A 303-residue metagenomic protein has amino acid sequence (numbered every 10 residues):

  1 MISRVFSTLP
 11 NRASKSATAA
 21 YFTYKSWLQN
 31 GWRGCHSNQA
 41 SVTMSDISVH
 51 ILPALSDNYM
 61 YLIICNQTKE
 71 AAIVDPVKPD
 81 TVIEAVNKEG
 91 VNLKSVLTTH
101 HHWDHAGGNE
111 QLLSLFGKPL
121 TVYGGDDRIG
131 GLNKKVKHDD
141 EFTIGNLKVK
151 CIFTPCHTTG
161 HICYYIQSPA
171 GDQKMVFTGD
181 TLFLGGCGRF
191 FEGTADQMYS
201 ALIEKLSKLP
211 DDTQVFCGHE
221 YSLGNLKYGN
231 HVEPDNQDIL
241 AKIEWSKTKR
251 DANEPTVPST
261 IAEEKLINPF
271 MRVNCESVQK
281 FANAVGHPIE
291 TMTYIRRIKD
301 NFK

Functional and structural regions predicted by a protein language model:
I2-Q39, I203-Q214, Y221-K303: Accessory terminal helices/loops
R33-N92, Y164-T178: Conserved beta-strand hairpin/beta-sheet module of binuclear metal-dependent hydrolase folds, prominently
S45, G145-K150, G160-I162: Short beta-strand or tight-loop elements that sit immediately N-terminal to catalytic metal-binding acidic residues
S56, A71, K78-F153, Q167 (+1 more regions): Active-site HxH/HxHxD metal-binding segment of metal-dependent hydrolases
I63, D75, H100, L112 (+6 more regions): Divalent metal-coordination and catalytic microenvironments
P76-V77, H101, D127, H157-T158 (+5 more regions): Active-site metal-binding loops of divalent metal-dependent hydrolases
L132-N133, G185-F191, N225: A short acidic, helix-capping loop that chelates divalent metal ions and anchors anionic groups
G186-D212: Active-site-adjacent loop/tail segments of enzyme domains
